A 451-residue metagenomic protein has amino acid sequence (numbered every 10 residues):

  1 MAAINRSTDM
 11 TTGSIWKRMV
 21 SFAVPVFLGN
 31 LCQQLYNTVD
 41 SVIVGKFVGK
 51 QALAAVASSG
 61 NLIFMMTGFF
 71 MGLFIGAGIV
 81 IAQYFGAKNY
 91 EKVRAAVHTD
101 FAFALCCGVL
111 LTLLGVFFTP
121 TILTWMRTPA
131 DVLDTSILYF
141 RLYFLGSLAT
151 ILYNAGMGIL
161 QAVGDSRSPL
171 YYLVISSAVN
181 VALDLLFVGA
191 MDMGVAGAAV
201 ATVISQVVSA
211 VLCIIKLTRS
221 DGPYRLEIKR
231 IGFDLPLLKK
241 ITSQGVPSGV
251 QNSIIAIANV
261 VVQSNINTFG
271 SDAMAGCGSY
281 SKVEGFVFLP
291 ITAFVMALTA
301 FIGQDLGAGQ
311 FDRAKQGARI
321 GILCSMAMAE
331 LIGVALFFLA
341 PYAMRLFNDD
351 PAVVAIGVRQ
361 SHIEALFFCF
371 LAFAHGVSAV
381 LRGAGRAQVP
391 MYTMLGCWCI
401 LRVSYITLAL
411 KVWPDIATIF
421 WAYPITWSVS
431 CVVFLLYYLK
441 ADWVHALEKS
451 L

Functional and structural regions predicted by a protein language model:
M1-A23, I81-L148, A190-V246, I302-F367 (+1 more regions): Short alpha-helical transmembrane segments in multi-pass integral membrane proteins
W16-L35, V39, L62-F69, L145 (+5 more regions): Residue-level signal for short hydrophobic patches within transmembrane helices of multi-pass membrane transporters
S21-D40, L142, Y153, S176 (+4 more regions): Transmembrane helical elements of multi-pass membrane transporters/channels
L35-A54, L123-A130, L186-M193, S253-F286 (+3 more regions): Helix-terminus/linker motif at the lipid-water interface of multi-pass membrane proteins
V48-N61, S136, F140, A199 (+3 more regions): Small-residue hotspots at the loop-to-helix junctions and early N-terminal turns of transmembrane alpha-helices
L53-L113, F117, T150-P169, Q263 (+2 more regions): Small-residue-rich hydrophobic transmembrane alpha-helices
M65-G68, N180-D184, A210-I214, F286-L289 (+3 more regions): Hydrophobic transmembrane alpha-helices of multi-pass small-molecule transporters
F74, L142-Q161, P169-S177, A198-C213 (+4 more regions): Short runs within selected transmembrane alpha-helices of multi-pass transporters and secretion channels
